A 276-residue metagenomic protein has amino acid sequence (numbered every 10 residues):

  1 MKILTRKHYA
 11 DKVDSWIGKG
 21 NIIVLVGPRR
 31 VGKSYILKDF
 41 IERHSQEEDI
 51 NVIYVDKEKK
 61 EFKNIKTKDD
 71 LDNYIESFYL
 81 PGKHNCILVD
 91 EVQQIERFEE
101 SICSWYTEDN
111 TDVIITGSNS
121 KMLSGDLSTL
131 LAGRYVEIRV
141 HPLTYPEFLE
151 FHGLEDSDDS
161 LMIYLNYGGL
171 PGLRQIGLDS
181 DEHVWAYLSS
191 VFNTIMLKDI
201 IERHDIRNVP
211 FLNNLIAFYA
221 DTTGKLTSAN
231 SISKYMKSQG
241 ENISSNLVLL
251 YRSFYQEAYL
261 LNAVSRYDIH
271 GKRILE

Functional and structural regions predicted by a protein language model:
K2-G18: Pre-Walker A adenine-sensing motif
L25: Hydrophobic anchor at the beta1->P-loop junction of P-loop NTPases
K33: Conserved lysine of the Walker
I36, F40: Hydrophobic positions on the alpha1 helix immediately C-terminal to the Walker A/P-loop
I53-K83: Short glycine-rich substrate-engagement loop in P-loop NTPases that contacts/grips substrate
L88, D112-S118, R139: Structural recognition of the conserved hydrophobic beta-strand(s) that form the central parallel beta-sheet of P-loop
K121-E137, H152-G153: Short regulatory helix/loop adjacent to the ATP-binding pocket of P-loop NTPases
H183-E276: Accessory nucleic acid-recognition modules appended to NTPase machines
